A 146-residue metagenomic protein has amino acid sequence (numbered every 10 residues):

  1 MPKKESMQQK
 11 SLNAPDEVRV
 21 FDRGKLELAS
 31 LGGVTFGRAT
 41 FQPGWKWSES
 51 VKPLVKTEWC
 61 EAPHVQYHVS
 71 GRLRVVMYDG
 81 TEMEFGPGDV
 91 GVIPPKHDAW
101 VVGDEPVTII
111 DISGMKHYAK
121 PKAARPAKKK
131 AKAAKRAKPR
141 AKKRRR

Functional and structural regions predicted by a protein language model:
M1-T40, S48, A124, K142-R146: A short, N-terminal "cap"/entry segment at the start of jelly-roll beta-barrel domains of the cupin/DSBH fold
P2-A14, W100-K135: Double-stranded beta-helix
T35, R72-R74, K96-D98, P106: Structural motif
G37-A39, Q66, W100, I110: Conserved hydrophobic/aromatic positions in well-ordered beta-strands
R38-C60: Conserved short histidine dyad/triad with adjacent acidic residue
F41, T57-V75: Short, conserved beta-strand element in jelly-roll/cupin
M77-K96: Short acidic-glycine-tyrosine-enriched beta hairpin
